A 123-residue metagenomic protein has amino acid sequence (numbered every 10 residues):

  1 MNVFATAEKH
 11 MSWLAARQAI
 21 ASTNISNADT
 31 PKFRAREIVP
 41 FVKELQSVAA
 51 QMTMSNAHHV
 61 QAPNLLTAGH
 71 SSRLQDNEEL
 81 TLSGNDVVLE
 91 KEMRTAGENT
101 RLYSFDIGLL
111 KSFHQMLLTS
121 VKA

Functional and structural regions predicted by a protein language model:
M1-A123: Amphipathic alpha-helical polymerization modules
